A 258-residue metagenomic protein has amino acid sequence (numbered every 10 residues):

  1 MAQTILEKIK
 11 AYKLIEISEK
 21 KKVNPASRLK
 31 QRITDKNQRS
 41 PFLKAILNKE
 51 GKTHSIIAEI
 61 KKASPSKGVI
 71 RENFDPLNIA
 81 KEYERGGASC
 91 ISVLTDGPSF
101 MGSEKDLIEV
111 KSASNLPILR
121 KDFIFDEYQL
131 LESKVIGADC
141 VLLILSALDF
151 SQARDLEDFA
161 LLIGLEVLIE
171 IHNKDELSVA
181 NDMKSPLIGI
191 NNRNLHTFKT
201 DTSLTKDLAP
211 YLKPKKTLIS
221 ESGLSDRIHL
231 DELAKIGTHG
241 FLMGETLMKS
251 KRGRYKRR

Functional and structural regions predicted by a protein language model:
A2-R71: An N-cap/entry alpha-helix motif that binds or orients negatively charged groups
N37-K52, M101-F123, L145, A153-E170 (+2 more regions): Alpha-helix-loop-beta-strand connector modules within alpha/beta enzyme cores
I57-D75, L116-F125, E166-E170, I219-S225: Active-site mouth loops of central-metabolism enzymes
I60-F74, I79-M101, A180-A209: Glycine/Thr-rich beta-alpha phosphate-binding loop at enzyme active sites
G87-A88, A113-L116, V135-V141, L161-L165 (+3 more regions): Glycine-enriched alpha-helix->loop->beta-strand junction motifs that scaffold or abut catalytic
F125-G137, N173-K184, S220-M243, R252-R257: Catalytic cores of alpha/beta
E132-Q152, G189-F198, I236-R257: Glycine-rich phosphate-binding active-site loops on the catalytic face of alpha/beta enzymes
L187-M243: Catalytic-face loop-and-helix region of soluble metabolic enzyme cores
